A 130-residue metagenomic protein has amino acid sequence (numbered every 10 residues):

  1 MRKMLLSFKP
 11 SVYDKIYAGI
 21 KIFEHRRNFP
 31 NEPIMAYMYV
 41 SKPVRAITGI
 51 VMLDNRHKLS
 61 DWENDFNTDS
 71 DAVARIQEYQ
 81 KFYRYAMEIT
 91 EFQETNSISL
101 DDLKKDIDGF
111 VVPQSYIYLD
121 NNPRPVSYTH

Functional and structural regions predicted by a protein language model:
M1-N31: Long, hydrophobic N-terminal alpha-helical segment
P30-M38: Short coil-to-beta transition motif at edge beta-strands of beta-rich domains
P43: Catalytic phosphate/metal-binding cores of nucleic-acid and nucleotide-processing enzymes, i.e., regions that mediate
T48-D54: Short beta-strand-centered aromatic/proline hotspots
D54-R56, F92: Residue-level recognition of beta-strand microenvironments
L59-D69: Short, solvent-exposed secondary-structure boundary/capping segments
T95-S115: Short, compact, well-ordered microdomains
T129-H130: Conserved small/polar residues in nucleotide/adenosyl-binding loops
